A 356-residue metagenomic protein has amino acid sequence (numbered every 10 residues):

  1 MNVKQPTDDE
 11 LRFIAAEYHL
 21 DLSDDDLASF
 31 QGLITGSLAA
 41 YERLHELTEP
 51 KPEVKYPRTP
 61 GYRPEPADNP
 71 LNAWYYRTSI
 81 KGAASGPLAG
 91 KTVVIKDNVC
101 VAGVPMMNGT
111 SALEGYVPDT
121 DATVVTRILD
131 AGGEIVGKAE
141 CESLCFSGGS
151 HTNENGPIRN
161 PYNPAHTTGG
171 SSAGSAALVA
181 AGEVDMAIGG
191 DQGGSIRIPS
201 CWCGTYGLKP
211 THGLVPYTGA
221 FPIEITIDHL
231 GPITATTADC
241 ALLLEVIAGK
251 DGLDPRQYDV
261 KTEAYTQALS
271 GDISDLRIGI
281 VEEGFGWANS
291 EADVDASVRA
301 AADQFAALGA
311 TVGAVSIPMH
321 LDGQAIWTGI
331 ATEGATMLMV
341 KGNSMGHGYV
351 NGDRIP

Functional and structural regions predicted by a protein language model:
M1-L88, V246-P356: Amidase signature
D21-Q192, D303: Gly/Ser-rich catalytic/binding loops embedded in alpha/beta enzyme cores
A39, R43, G149, N155-P157 (+3 more regions): Fold-level recognition of mixed alpha/beta catalytic cores in primary-metabolism enzymes, strongest
D121, T205, D295-R299: Amphipathic alpha-helical segments in well-structured domains
S143-C145, S195-I196, A288, D322: Generic structural signal for helix capping and beta-alpha/helix-loop junctions
R159-A173, G213-A220, T336-N351: Short, basic, helix/turn surface patches
